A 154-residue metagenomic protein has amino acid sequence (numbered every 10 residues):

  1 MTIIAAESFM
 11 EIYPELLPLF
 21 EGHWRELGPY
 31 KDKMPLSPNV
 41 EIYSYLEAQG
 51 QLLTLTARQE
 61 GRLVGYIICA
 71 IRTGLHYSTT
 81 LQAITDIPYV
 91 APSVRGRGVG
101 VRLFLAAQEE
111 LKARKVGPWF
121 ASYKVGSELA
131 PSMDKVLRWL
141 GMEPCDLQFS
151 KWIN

Functional and structural regions predicted by a protein language model:
M1-P18: A short beta-loop-alpha structural element at the N-terminal edge of CoA-dependent acyl/N-acetyltransferase catalytic
P18-K33: Helix-loop element at the rim of GNAT/NAT acetyltransferase active sites that forms part of the acceptor-substrate
P29-T54, Q59, I67-S78: A conserved beta-strand-loop-helix scaffold within acyl/acetyltransferase catalytic domains
L52, E110-V116: Short, high-confidence coil segments that cap the C-terminus of an alpha-helix and link into the following beta-strand
T79-P92: Conserved acetyl-CoA binding element of GNAT-fold acetyltransferases
V90, G96-E109: Conserved acetyl-CoA-binding loop-helix of GNAT-fold acetyltransferases
W119-S132, I153: Conserved beta-strand-loop-alpha-helix junction that forms the acyl-donor binding cleft
D134, R138-N154: C-terminal "cap" of GNAT-fold acetyltransferases
